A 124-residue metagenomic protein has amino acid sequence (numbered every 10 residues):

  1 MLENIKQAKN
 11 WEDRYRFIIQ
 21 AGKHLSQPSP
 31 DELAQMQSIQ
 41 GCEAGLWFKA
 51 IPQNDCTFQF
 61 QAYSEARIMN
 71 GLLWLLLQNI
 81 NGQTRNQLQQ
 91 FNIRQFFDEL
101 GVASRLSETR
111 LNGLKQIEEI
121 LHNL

Functional and structural regions predicted by a protein language model:
M1-G45, P52-D55, D98-L124: N-terminal intrinsically disordered, cationic/polar leader segments that include organellar targeting peptides
K9-W11, Y63-I68: Structural motif
A21, N70, N81: Short glycine-rich loop/turn motifs that provide flexible caps or phosphate-binding loops at active sites
Q53-A66, L77-N81: Conserved interaction-surface patches within small, structured recognition/assembly domains
M69-N70, F96: Short basic, glycine-rich beta-strand/loop surfaces that mediate nucleic-acid
L73: Primarily the active-site beta-strand->alpha-helix module of PP2C/PPM metal-dependent phosphatases, and frequently
I80-Q83, L114: Ampiphathic alpha-helical segments that act as solvent-exposed interaction surfaces
G82-D98: Glycine-rich phosphate/pyrophosphate-binding loops and their adjacent beta-strand/loop elements at enzyme active sites
